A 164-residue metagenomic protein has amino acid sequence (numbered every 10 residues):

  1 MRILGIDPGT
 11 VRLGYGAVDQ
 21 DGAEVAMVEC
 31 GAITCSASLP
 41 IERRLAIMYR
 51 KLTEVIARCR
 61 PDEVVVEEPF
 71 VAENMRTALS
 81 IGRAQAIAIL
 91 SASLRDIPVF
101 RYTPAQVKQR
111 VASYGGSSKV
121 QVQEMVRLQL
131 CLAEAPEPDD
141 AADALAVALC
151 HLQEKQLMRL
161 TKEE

Functional and structural regions predicted by a protein language model:
M1-E164: Phosphate- and other anionic-substrate recognition elements at nucleic-acid/protein interfaces
